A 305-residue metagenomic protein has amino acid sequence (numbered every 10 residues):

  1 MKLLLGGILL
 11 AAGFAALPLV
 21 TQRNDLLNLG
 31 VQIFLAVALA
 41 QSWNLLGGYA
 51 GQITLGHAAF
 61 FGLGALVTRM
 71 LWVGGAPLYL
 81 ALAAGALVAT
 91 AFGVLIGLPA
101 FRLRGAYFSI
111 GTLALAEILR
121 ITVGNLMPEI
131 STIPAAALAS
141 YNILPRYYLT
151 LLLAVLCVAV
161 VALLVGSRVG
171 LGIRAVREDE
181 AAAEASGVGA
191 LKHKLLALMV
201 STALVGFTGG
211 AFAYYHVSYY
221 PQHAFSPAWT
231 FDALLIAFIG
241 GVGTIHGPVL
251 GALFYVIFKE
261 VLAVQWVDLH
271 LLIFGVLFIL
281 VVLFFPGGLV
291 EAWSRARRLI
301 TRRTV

Functional and structural regions predicted by a protein language model:
M1-V305: Transmembrane alpha-helices and adjacent helix-loop boundaries
